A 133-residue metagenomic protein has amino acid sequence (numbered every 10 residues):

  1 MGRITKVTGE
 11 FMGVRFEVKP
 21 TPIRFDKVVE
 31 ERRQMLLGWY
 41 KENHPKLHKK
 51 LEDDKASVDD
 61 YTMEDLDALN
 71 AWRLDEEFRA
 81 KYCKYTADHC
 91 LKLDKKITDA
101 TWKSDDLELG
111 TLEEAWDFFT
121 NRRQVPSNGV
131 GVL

Functional and structural regions predicted by a protein language model:
G2-I4, V14, K19-L133: Short, surface-exposed, charged amphipathic helix/loop patches that serve as local interaction elements
T8-E10: A general beta-strand register signal
